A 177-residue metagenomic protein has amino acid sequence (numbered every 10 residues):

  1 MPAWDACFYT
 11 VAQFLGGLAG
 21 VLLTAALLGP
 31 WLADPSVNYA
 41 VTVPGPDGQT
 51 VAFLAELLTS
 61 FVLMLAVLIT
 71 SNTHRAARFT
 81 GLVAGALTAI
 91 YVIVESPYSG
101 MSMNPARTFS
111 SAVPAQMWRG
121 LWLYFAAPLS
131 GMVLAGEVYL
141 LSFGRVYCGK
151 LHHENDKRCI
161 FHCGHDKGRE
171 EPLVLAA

Functional and structural regions predicted by a protein language model:
M1-A177: Membrane-interface helix-loop junctions and terminal tails of multi-pass membrane proteins
